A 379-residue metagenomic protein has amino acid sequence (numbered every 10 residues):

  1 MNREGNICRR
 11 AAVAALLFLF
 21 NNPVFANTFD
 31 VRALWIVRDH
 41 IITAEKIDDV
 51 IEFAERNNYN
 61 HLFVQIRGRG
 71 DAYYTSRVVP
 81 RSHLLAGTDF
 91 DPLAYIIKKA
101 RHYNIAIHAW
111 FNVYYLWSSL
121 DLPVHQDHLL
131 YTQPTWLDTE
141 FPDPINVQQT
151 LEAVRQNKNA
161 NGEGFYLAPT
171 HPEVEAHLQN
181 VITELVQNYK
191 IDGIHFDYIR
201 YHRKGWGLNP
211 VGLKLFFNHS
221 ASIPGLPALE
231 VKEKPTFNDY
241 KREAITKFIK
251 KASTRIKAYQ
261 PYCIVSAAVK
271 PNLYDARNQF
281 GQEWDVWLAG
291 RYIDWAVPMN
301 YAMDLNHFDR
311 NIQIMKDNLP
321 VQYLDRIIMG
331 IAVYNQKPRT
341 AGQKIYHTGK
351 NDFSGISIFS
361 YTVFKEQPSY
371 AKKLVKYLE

Functional and structural regions predicted by a protein language model:
F29-V31, I41, Y114-E184: Active-site-adjacent "subsite" loops/lids of carbohydrate-active enzymes
A33-I41, R77-F90, N161-A176, K234-A244 (+2 more regions): The substrate-binding groove and active-site-proximal loops of carbohydrate-active enzymes, especially glycoside
I41-E55, V174-L185, D275-G290, P338-T348: Short, acidic/polar
K46-D71, Y189, I293: Catalytic domains of carbohydrate-active enzymes, especially glycoside hydrolases
G70-N112, F237-Y259: Aromatic-lined substrate-binding rim segments of carbohydrate-active enzymes
H108-N112, H195-H202, E233-N278, R326-Y334: Aromatic-lined carbohydrate-recognition surfaces of secreted/lumenal glycan-active proteins
S119, I264-V297, A302-N306: Substrate-binding cleft/loops of secretory-pathway carbohydrate-active enzymes
Y292-F308, M315, Y323-E379: Substrate-binding cleft of secreted/luminal carbohydrate-active enzymes
